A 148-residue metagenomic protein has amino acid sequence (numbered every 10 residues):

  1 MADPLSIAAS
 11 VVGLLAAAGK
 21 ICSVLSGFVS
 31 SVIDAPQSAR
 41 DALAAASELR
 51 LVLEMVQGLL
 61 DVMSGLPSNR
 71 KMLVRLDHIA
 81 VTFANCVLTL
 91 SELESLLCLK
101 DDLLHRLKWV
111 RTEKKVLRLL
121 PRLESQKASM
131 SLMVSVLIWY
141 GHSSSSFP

Functional and structural regions predicted by a protein language model:
M1-V74, L104, K108-W109, V134-F147: N-terminal amphipathic alpha-helical segments
R40, S91, L117-R118, E124 (+1 more regions): Extended heptad-repeat coiled-coil alpha-helical scaffolds of eukaryotic proteins
V52-V62, T89-E92, L96, S129: Amphipathic alpha-helical interaction surfaces
D77, F83, R111, K127 (+1 more regions): Residues that form ligand- and interface-recognition hot spots within folded domains
I79-S95, R122: Elongated alpha-helical scaffolds
E94-C98, V136-W139: Helix-to-loop junction signature of class
L107-L120: Individual transmembrane alpha-helices with interfacial aromatic-anchor signatures
